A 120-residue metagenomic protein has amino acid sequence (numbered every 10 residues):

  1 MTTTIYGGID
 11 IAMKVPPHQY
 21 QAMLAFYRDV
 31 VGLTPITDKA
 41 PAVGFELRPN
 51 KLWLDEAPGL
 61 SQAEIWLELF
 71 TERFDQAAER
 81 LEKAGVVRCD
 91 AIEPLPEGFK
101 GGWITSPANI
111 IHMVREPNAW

Functional and structural regions predicted by a protein language model:
M1-L24, I65-L67, N118-W120: N-terminal beta-strand motif that seeds the catalytic metal site of vicinal oxygen chelate
M1-T4, V15, E82-W120: Vicinal oxygen chelate
G8, A42, E64, F99-G101: Conserved positions at the start
Q21, F74-R80: Short amphipathic alpha-helices within nucleic acid-binding modules
M23-R28, L81, N109: Conserved active-site tyrosine of GNAT-family acetyltransferases
V31-I65, I111-N118: Conserved short beta-strand elements that form part of the metal-binding/catalytic scaffold of enzyme active sites
G59, R73, P94-L95: Short beta->alpha connector loops
F70: Active-site-adjacent beta-strand/loop module that shapes the phosphate/pyrophosphate-binding cleft
